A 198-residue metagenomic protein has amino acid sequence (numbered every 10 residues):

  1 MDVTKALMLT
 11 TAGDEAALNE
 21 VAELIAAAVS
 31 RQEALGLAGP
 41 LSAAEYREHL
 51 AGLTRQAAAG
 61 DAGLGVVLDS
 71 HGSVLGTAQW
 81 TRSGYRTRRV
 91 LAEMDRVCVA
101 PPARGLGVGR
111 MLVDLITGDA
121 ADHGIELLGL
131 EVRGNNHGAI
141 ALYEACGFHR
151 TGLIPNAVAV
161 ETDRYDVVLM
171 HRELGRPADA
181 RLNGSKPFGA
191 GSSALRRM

Functional and structural regions predicted by a protein language model:
L7-R96, A100-P101, V113-L115, D119 (+2 more regions): Acetyl-CoA-dependent GNAT
A62, Y165-L169: Short hydrophobic/aromatic beta-strand or adjacent loop that forms the aromatic wall/cage of a ligand/substrate-binding
M94-V97, L128-V132: Conserved hydrophobic beta-strand within the GNAT/NAT acetyltransferase core sheet that lines the active-site cleft
A100-P102, L106, G134-N135: Active-site acidic-Proline motif in GNAT/NAT acetyltransferases
G109, V113, N135-A139, N156-E161: Short glycine/proline-centered loop/turn elements that form peptide/ligand docking sites
V113, A120-E131: Conserved GNAT acetyl-CoA-binding A-motif
G129-V132, E144, H149-D166: Conserved catalytic-core motifs of GNAT/GCN5-like acyltransferases
